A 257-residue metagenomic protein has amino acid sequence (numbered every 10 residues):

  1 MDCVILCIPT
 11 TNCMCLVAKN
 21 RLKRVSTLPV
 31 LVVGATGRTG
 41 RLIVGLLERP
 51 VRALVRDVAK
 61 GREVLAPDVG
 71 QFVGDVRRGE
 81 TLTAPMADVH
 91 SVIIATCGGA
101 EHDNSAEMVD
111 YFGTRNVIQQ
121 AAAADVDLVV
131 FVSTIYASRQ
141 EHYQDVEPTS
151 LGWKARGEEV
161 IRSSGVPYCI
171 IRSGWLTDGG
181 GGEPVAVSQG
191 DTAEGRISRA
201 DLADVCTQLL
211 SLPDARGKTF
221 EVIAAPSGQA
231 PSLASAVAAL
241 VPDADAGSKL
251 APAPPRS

Functional and structural regions predicted by a protein language model:
M1-S26: Short, intrinsically disordered or compositionally biased N-terminal tails of bacterial proteins
P29, P50-R52, D127-L128, P167: Residues at the starts of beta-strands that form the adenosine-phosphate
V30-E48: N-terminal Rossmann NAD(P)H-binding glycine-rich loop of SDR-like oxidoreductase domains
T39, I161, I171, L202-C206 (+1 more regions): Non-catalytic, hydrophobic alpha-helical segments
L42, L54-N116, Q120-A123, S138: NAD(P)H-binding glycine-rich loop region in Rossmannoid oxidoreductase-like domains and their noncatalytic homologs
R78, G113, G157, S198-D201: Conserved cofactor-binding/catalytic machinery of classical short-chain dehydrogenase/reductase
G98-E194: Glycine-/Pro-rich loop/turn segments that contact NAD(P) or position catalytic residues in Rossmann-like domains
D178-S257: Active-site-lining helix/loop region of Rossmann-like oxidoreductase modules
